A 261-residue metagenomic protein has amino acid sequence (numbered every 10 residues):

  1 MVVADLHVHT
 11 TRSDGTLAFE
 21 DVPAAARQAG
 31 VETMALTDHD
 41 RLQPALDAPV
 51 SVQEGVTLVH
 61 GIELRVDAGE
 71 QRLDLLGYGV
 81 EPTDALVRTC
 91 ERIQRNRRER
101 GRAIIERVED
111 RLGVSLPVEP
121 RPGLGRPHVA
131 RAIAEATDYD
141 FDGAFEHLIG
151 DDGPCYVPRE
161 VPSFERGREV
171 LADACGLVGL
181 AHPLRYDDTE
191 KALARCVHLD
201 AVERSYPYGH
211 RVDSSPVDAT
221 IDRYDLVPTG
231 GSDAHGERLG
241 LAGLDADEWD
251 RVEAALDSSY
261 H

Functional and structural regions predicted by a protein language model:
M1-Q71, H147-G150, Y156-V157, E169 (+2 more regions): An N-terminally biased module of ancient metal coordination in phosphate/nucleic-acid-related enzymes
L17, L124, R159-P162, V212 (+1 more regions): Short coil/turn linker and secondary-structure boundary residues
V22-A25, Y78-V80, Q94-R98, H198-L199 (+2 more regions): Short, low-complexity, polar/charged sequence segments that are solvent-exposed and flexible
Q43-P49, R102, R238-L241, D245-E253: Intrinsically disordered, low-complexity regions
V50-A192, L256, Y260: Extended substrate/RNA-proximal surfaces in nucleic-acid metabolism proteins
R195-Y208, A242-H261: Structural recognition of alpha->loop->beta junctions
